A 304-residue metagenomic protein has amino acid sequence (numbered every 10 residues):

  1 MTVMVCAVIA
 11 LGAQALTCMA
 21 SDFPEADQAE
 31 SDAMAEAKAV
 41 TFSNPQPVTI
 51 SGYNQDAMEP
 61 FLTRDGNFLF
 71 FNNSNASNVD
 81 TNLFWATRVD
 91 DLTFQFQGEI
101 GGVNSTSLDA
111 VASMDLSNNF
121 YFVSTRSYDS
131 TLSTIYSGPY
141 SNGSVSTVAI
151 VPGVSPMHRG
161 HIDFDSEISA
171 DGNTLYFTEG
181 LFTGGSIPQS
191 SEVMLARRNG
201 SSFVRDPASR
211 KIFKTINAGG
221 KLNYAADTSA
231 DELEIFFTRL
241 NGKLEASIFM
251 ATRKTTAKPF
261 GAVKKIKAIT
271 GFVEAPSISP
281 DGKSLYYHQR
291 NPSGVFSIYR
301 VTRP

Functional and structural regions predicted by a protein language model:
V3-Q14: Bacterial N-terminal signal peptides
L16-S21: N-terminal Sec signal peptide cleavage junction
F23-P304: Short, conserved micro-motifs composed of acidic
